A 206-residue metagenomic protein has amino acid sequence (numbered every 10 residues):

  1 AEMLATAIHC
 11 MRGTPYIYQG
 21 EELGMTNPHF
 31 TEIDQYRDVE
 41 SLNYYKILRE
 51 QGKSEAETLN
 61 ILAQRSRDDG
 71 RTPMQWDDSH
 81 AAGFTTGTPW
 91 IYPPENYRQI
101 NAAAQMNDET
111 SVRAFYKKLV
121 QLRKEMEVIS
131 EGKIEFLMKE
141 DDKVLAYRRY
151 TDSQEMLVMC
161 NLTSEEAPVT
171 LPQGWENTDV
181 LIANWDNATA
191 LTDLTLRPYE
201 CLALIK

Functional and structural regions predicted by a protein language model:
A1-M156, L162-A167: Loop/helix patches that line or flank the sugar-binding groove of alpha-linked glycan CAZymes
V158-M159, L204: Short, well-ordered beta-strand elements
E166-N184: Beta-strand-rich binding/interaction modules
A183-L191: Acidic, Ser/Thr/Pro-rich beta/coil linker or hinge segments at domain junctions
L191-K206: C-terminal beta-strand-rich structural cap/linker in extracellular carbohydrate-active enzymes
